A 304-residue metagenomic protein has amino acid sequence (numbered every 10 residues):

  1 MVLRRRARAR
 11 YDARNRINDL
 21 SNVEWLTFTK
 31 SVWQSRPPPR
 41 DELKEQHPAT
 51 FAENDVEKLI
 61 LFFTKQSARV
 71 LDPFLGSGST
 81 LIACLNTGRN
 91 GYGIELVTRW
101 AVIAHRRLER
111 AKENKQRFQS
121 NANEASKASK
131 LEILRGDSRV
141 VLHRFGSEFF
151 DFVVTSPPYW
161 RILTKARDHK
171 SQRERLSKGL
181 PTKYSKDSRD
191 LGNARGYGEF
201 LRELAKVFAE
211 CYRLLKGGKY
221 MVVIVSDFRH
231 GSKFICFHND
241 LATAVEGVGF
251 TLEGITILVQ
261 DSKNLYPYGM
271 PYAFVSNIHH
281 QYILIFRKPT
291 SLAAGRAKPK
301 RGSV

Functional and structural regions predicted by a protein language model:
M1-V304: Class I S-adenosyl-L-methionine-dependent methyltransferase catalytic core
